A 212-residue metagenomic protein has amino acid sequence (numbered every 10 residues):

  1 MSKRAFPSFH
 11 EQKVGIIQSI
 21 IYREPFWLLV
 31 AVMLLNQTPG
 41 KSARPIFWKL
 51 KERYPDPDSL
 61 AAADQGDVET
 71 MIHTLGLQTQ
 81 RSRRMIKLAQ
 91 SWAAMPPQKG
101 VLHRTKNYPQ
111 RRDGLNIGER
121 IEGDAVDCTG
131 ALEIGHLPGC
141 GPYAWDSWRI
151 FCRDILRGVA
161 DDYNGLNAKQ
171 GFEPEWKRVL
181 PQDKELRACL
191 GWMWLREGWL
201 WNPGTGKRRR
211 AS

Functional and structural regions predicted by a protein language model:
M1-I117, E197-S212: N-terminal polyanion-binding entry modules of DNA glycosylases/AP lyases and select other DNA-binding proteins
M1-R23, V101-P138, P142-S212: C-terminal accessory module of base-excision DNA glycosylases/AP lyases that mediates lesion recognition and DNA
